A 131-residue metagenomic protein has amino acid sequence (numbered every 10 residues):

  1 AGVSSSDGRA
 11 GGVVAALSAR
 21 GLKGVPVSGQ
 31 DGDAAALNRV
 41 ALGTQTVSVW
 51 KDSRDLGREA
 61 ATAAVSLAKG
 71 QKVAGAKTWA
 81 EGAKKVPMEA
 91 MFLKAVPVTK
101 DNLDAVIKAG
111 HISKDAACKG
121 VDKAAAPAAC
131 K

Functional and structural regions predicted by a protein language model:
A1-R39: Hydrophobic alpha-helical
D7, R54, R58, M91: Electropositive phosphate-/nucleotide-binding environments in soluble metabolic enzymes
V14-L22, A41-Q45, T62-K69: Sec-exported extracytoplasmic/periplasmic mature domains
G29, V49-W50, T99: Structural signal for conserved beta-strand scaffold positions within catalytic alpha/beta enzyme cores
D33-A36, D52-K72, A76: Hydrophobic alpha-helical segments within soluble ligand-binding/sensing domains
L42-R54: Short beta-strand elements at the ligand-binding edges of bilobed clamshell
A63-K131: Hinge/cleft segment of the Venus flytrap/periplasmic-binding protein
